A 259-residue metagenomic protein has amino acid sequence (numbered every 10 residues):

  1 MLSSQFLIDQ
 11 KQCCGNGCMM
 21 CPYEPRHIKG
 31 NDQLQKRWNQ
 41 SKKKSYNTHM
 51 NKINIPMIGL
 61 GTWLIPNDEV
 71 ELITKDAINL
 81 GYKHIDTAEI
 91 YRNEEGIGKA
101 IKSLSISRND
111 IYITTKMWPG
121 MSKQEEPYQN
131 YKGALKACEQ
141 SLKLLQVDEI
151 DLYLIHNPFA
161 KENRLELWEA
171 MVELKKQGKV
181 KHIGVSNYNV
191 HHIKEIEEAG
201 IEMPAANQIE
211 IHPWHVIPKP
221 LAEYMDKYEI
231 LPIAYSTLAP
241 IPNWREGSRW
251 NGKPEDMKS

Functional and structural regions predicted by a protein language model:
K11-P25: Local cysteine-cluster metal-coordination motifs and their immediate loop/turn environment, predominantly Fe-S cluster
C18, L60, A77, I85 (+9 more regions): Conserved, mostly hydrophobic/aromatic
R26-I111, L238-P242: N-terminal binding-site loop/beta-alpha segment at the start of enzyme catalytic domains that lines or forms
L64-D68, T87-G96, G120-Y131, F159-N163 (+2 more regions): Acidic-and-aromatic substrate-binding clefts and catalytic sites of carbohydrate-active enzymes
I65-I78, P127-Q146, E166, H191-E195 (+1 more regions): Short, acidic/polar
N109-S122, L152-L154, N187, Q208-E210: A short, structured active-site edge motif that brings together acidic residues
L142-K161: Active-site groove signature of glycoside hydrolases
P158-S259: Beta/alpha (TIM)-barrel catalytic core signal, keyed to glycine-rich beta->alpha loops juxtaposed to Asp/Glu that bind
